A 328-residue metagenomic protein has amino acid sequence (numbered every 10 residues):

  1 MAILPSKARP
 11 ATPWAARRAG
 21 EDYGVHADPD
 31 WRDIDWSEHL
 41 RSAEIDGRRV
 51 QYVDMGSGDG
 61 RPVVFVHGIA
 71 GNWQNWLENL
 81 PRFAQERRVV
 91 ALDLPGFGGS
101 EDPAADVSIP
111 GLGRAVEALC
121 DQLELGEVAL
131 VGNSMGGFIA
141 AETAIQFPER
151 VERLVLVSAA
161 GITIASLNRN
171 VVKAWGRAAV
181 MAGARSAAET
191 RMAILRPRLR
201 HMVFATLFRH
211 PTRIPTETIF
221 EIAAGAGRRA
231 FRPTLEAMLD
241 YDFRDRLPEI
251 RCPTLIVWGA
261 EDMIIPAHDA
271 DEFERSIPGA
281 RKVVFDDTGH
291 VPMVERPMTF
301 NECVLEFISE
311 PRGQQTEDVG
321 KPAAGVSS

Functional and structural regions predicted by a protein language model:
M1-V63, Q85-R87, L125-G126, S309-S328: Alpha/beta-hydrolase fold catalytic core
R48, V53-G99: Conserved HGGG/HGGXW glycine-rich cap/lid loop of the alpha/beta-hydrolase fold
G111-V128: Conserved acidic catalytic loop of the alpha/beta-hydrolase fold
G132, G136, A140: Gly/Ala-rich beta-loop-alpha elbow adjacent to hydrolase catalytic centers
I145, E152-S186: Flexible "cap/lid" loop of the alpha/beta hydrolase fold
E189-E249: Conserved alpha/beta-hydrolase catalytic His-Asp/Glu region
I250, I256-W258, D262: Short beta-strand/loop motif that positions the catalytic acidic residue of the alpha/beta-hydrolase fold
A280-S328: Catalytic active-site module of serine/aspartate enzymes centered on a nucleophile-bearing elbow/loop
